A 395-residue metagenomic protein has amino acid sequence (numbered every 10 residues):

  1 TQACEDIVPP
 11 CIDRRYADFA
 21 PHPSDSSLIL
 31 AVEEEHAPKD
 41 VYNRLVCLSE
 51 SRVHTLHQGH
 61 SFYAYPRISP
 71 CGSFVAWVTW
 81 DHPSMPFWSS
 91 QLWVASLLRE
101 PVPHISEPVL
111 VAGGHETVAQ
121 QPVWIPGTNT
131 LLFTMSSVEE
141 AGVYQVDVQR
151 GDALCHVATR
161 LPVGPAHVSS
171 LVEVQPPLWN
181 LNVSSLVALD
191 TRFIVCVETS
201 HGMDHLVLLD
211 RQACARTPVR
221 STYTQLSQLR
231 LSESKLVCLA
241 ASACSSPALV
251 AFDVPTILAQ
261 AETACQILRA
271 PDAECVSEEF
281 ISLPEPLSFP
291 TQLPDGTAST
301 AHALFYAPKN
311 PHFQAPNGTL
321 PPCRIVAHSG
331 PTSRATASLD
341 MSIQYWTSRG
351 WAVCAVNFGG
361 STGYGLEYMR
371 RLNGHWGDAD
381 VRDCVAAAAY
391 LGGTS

Functional and structural regions predicted by a protein language model:
T1, P9-R15, V32-R44, H57-F62 (+8 more regions): A flexible loop/linker signature enriched in serine peptidases of the S9 family
Q2, L48-S51, L97-E100, D147-G151 (+2 more regions): Short loop/turn segments that connect beta-strands within beta-propeller blades
A3-P9, H54-H57, P103-V111, A153-S170 (+2 more regions): Beta-propeller fold detector
C11-L28, H60-V75, E107-T134, A141-V143 (+6 more regions): Conserved beta-propeller blade repeats
A37-K39, P83-P86, P101-V102, D295-T297 (+1 more regions): Short glycine/serine/proline-enriched coil/turn segments at secondary-structure junctions
L186, L206-A213: Long hydrophobic segments that form regular secondary structure
A243-S288: An N-terminal hydrophobic leader/cap segment in hydrolases
P271, C275-T394: Cap/lid segment of the alpha/beta-hydrolase catalytic domain
